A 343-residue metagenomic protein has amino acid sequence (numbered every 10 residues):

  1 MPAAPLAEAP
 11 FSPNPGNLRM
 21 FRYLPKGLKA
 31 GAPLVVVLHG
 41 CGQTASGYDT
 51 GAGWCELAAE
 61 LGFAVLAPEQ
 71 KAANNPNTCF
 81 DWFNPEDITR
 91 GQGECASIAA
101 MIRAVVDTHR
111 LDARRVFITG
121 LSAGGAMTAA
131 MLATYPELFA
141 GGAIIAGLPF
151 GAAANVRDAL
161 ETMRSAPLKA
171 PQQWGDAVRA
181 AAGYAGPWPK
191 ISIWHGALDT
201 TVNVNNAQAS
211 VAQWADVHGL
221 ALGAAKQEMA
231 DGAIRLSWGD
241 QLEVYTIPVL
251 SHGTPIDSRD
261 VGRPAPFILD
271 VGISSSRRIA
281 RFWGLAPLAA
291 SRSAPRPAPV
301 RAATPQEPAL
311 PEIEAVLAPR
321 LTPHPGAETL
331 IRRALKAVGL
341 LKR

Functional and structural regions predicted by a protein language model:
M1-L34, S46-G53, E60, A64 (+7 more regions): A domain-start/cap signature at the N-terminus of enzymes
V37-G40, A67: Structural cue for short, hydrophobic secondary-structure segments
H39, G120-S122, G196: Conserved alpha/beta-hydrolase "nucleophile elbow" surrounding the catalytic nucleophile
G40-T44, L250: Active-site glycine-rich loops that stabilize anionic/oxyanionic intermediates across multiple enzyme folds
E69-G93: Cap/lid segment of the alpha/beta-hydrolase catalytic domain
E86-H109, A130: Alpha/beta-hydrolase active-site loop
V106-T108, A113-Y184, T200: Primarily recognizes the serine-hydrolase "nucleophile elbow" in alpha/beta-hydrolase and SGNH/GDSL folds
I193-H195, D199: Short beta-strand/loop motif that positions the catalytic acidic residue of the alpha/beta-hydrolase fold
